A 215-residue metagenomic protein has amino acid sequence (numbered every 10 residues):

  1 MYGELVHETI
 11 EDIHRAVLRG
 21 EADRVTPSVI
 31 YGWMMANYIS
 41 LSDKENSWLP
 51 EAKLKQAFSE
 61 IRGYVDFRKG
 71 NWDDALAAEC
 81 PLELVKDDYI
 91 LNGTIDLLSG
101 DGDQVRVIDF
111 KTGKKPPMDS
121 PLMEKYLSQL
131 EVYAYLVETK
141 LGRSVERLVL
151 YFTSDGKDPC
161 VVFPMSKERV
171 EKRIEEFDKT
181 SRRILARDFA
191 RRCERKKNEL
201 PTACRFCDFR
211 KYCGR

Functional and structural regions predicted by a protein language model:
M1, P121, K197-L200: Structural motif
Y2, V6, K53, A57 (+2 more regions): Hydrophobic (often cysteine-bearing) scaffold residues that line and stabilize catalytic clefts of nucleotide/cofactor
G3-H7, L97, Y133, L148 (+1 more regions): A residue-level signal for conserved active-site and pocket-lining positions in enzyme catalytic cores
E8-C80, V85: A non-catalytic, helix-rich entry segment at domain boundaries
E8-E11, A36-L41, D109-K114, Y151-V162: Short acidic (Asp/Glu) and glycine-rich catalytic loops that position anionic groups and cofactors
A75, Q104-R106, R147-V149: Beta-sheet entry/capping signal
E79-V137, L141: Non-catalytic protein-protein interaction segments used by genome-maintenance enzymes to assemble and couple activities
Y135-R215: Metal-dependent nuclease catalytic regions and adjoining charged, substrate-binding loops involved in nucleic-acid end
